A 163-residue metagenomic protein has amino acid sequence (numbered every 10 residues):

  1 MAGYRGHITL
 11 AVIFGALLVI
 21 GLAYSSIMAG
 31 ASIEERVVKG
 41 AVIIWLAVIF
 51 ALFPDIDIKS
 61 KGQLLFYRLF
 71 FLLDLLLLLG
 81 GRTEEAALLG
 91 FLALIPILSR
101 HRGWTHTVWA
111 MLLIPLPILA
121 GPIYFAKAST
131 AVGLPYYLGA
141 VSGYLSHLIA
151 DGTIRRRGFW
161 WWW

Functional and structural regions predicted by a protein language model:
M1-W163: N-terminal membrane-targeting hydrophobic helices
